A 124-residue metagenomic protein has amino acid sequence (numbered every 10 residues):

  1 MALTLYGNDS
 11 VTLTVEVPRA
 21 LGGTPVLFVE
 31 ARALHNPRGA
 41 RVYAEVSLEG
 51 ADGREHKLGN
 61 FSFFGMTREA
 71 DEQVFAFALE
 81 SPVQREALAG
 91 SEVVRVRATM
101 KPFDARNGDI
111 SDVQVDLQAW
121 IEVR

Functional and structural regions predicted by a protein language model:
M1-R124: Intrinsically disordered, flexible peripheral segments
